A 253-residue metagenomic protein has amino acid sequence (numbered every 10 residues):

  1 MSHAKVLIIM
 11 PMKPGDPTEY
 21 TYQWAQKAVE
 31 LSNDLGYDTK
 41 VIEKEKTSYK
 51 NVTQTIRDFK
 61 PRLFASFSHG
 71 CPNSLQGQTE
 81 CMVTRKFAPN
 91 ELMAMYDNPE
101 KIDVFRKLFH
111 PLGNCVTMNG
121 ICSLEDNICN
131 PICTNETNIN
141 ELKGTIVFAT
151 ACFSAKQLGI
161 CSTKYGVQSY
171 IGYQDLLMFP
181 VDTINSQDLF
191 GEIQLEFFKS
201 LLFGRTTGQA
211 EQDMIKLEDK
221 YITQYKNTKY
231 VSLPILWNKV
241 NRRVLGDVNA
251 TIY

Functional and structural regions predicted by a protein language model:
M1-C71, C81-C115, F148-A149: A domain-level signal for caspase-like cysteine endopeptidase catalytic cores and their zymogen-processing architecture
G15-S32, G36-D38, D58, L124-T150 (+3 more regions): Mobile, glycine- and charge-enriched loop segments and immediately flanking short secondary-structure elements within
Q26, E30-D34, D38, Q54-D58 (+3 more regions): Polar/charged alpha-helical tracts
S48, C133-N135, T206: Helix N-terminus capping/helix-initiation residues
N73-L75, P180: Glycine/Thr-rich phosphate-binding loops of Rossmann-like dinucleotide-binding domains
L75-Q78, I160: Short, solvent-exposed loop/turn and secondary-structure capping segments
M82-E192: Catalytic cores of nucleophile-dependent amide-cleaving enzymes
A151-Y253: Active-site-proximal C-terminal subdomain of hydrolase catalytic domains
